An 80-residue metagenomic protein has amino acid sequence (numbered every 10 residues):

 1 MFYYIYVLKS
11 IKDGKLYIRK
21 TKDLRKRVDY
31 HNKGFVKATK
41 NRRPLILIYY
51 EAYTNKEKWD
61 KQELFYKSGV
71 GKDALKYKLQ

Functional and structural regions predicted by a protein language model:
M1-V36, R43, Y50-Y53, E57-K67 (+2 more regions): GIY-YIG nuclease catalytic motif and its immediate N-terminal context
